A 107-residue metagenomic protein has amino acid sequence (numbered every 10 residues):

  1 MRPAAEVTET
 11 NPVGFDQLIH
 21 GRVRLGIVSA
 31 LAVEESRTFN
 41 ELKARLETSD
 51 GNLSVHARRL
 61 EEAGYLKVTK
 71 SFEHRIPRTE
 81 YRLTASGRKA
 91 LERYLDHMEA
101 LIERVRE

Functional and structural regions predicted by a protein language model:
M1-P12, S29, A85-E107: Amphipathic alpha-helical dimerization/coiled-coil segments that flank or bridge DNA-binding/regulatory modules
T10-N52, E73-H74, R78-R82: N-terminal helix-turn-helix DNA-binding core of bacterial DNA-binding proteins
A57-R58: Short, hydrophobic-biased segments on the C-terminal half of alpha helices that form "recognition helices"
E61: Acidic-residue sensor for enzyme active/binding pockets
G64: Glycine-centered, phosphate/nucleic-acid-interacting loop/turn motifs that mediate DNA/RNA or nucleotide
V68: Short beta-strand "wing" residues that participate in macromolecule-binding interfaces
